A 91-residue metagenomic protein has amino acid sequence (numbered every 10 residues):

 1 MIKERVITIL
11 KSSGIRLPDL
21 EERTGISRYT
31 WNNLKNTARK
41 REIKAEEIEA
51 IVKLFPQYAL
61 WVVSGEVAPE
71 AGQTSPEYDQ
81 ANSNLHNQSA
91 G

Functional and structural regions predicted by a protein language model:
M1-I26, A90-G91: A short, Lys/Arg-rich alpha-helix, primarily the initiator
L10, Y29, A71-S75: Internal alpha/beta domain cores that form substrate/cofactor-binding pockets in large enzymes and binding proteins
G14, E42-A45: Residue at a beta-strand N-cap/secondary-structure junction
G25-I43: Recognition helix of helix-turn-helix/homeodomain-like DNA-binding domains that insert into the DNA major groove
A45-W61: DNA major-groove recognition helix of helix-turn-helix/homeodomain DNA-binding modules
L60-G91: Short, charged recognition helix plus adjacent turn of helix-turn-helix-like nucleic-acid-binding domains
